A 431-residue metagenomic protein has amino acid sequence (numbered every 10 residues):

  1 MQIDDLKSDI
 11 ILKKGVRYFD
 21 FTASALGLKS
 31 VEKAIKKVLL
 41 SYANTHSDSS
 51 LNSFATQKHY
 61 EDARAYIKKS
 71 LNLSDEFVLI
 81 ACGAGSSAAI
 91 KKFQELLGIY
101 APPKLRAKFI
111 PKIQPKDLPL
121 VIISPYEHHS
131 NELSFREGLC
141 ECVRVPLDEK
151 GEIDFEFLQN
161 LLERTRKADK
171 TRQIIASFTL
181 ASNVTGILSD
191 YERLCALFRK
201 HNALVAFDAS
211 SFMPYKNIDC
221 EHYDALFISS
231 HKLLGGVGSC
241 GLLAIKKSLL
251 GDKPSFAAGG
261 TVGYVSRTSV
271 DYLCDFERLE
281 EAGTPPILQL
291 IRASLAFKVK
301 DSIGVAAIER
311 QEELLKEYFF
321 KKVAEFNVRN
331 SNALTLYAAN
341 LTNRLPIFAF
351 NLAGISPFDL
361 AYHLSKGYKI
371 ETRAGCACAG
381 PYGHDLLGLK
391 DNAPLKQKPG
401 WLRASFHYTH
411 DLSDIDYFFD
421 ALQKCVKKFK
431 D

Functional and structural regions predicted by a protein language model:
M1-D431: Pyridoxal 5′-phosphate
